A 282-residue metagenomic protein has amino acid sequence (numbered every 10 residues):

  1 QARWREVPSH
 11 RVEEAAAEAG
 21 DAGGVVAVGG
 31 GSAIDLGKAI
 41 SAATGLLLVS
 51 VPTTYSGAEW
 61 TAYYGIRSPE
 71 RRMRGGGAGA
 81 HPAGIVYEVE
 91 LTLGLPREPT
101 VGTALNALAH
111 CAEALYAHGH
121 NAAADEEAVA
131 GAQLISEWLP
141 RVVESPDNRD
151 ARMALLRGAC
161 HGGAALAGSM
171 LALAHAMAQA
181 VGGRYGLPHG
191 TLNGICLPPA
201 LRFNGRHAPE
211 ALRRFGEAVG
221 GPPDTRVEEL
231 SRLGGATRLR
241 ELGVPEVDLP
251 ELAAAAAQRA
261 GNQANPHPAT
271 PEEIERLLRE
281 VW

Functional and structural regions predicted by a protein language model:
Q1-G24, L239: ATP/NTP phosphate-donor binding region
G20-I40, T44-Y55, M177: A short, small-residue-rich loop immediately preceding and capping a beta-strand
A39-A123, G131, H207, A211-F215: A glycine/threonine-rich phosphate-anchoring loop and its flanking beta-alpha core in nucleotide/phosphate-binding
G57, C160-L173, A178-N193, R259-A264: Glycine-rich phosphate/pyrophosphate-binding beta-alpha loops
A114-G168, Q179-G182: Glycine-rich phosphate/diphosphate-binding loops and the adjacent beta-loop-alpha structural elements that coordinate
R184-L249: Gly/Pro-rich interdomain helix-loop hinge
E246-W282: Short, amphipathic C-terminal "tail helix"
